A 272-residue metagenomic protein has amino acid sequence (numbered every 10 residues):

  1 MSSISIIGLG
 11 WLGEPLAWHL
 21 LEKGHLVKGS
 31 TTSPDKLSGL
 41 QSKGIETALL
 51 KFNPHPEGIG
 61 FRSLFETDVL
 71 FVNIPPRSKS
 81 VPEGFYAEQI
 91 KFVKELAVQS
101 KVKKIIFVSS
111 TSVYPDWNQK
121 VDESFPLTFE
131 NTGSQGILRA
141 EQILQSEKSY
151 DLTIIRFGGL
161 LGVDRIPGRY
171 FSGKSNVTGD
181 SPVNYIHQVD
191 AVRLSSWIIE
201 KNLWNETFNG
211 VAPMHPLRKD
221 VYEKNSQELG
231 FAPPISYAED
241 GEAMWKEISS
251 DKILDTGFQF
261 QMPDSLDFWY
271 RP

Functional and structural regions predicted by a protein language model:
I4-G8: Conserved N-terminal Rossmann-fold NAD(P)-binding element of oxidoreductases
G13-E14: N-terminal Rossmann-fold NAD(P) dinucleotide-binding loop
E46, L50-P54, P233, D240-P272: C-terminal amphipathic/interface module of NAD(P)-dependent oxidoreductases and related NAD-binding regulators
R62-I106: NAD(P)-cofactor binding segment of oxidoreductase domains
F92-E130: Conserved Rossmann-fold NAD(P)-dependent oxidoreductase catalytic core, especially the SDR/UDP-sugar
R139-V163: Conserved beta-loop-beta element that borders a ligand/cofactor-binding pocket
I154-F157, I166-P167, N176-I199: Substrate-positioning beta->alpha
V192-S249: Mid/C-terminal beta-alpha module of Rossmann-like enzyme folds, strongest in SDR-family dehydrogenases/epimerases
